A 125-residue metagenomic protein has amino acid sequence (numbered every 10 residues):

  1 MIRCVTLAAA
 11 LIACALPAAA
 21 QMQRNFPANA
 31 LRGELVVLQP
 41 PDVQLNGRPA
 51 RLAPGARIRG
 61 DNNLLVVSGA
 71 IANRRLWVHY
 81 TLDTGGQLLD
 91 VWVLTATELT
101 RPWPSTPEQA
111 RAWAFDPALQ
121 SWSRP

Functional and structural regions predicted by a protein language model:
I2-C4, P17-Q44, L64-P125: Short, flexible, surface-exposed loop segments at domain boundaries
V5-A15: Bacterial N-terminal signal peptides
A50-V66: Beta-strand/loop nucleic-acid-binding surfaces
